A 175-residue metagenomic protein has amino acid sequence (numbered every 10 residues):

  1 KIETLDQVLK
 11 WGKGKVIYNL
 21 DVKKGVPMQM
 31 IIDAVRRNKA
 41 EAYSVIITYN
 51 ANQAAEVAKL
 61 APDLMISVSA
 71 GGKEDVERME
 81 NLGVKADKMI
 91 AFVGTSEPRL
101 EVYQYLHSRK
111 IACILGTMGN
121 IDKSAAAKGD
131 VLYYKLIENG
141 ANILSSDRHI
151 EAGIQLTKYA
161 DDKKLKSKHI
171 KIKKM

Functional and structural regions predicted by a protein language model:
K1-E74, A86-E97, H107-R109, M118-G119: Metal-dependent phosphodiesterase/phospholipase catalytic core, i.e., the His/Asp/Glu-rich active-site region
I2, S69-A70, E77-M175: C-terminal active-site rim and adjoining tail of enzyme catalytic domains
